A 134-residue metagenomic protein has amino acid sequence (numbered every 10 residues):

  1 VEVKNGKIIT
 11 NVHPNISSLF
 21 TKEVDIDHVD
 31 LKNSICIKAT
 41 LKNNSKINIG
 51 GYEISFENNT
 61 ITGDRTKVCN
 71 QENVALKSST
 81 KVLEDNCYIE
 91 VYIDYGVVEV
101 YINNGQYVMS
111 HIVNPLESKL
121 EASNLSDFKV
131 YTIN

Functional and structural regions predicted by a protein language model:
V1-N134: Beta-rich accessory regions
